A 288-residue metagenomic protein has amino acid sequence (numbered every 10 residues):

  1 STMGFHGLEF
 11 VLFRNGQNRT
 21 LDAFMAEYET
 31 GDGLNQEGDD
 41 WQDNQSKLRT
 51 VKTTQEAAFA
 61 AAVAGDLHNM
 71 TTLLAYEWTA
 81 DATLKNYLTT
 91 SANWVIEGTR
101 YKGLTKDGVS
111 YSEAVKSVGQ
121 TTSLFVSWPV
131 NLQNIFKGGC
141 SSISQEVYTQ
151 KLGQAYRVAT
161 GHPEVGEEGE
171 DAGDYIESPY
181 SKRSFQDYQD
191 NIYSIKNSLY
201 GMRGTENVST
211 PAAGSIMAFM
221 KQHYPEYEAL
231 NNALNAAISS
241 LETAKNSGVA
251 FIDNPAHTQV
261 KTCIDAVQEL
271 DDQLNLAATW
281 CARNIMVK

Functional and structural regions predicted by a protein language model:
S1-K288: Mature extracytoplasmic or organellar-lumen-exposed domains after removal of signal/transit peptides
